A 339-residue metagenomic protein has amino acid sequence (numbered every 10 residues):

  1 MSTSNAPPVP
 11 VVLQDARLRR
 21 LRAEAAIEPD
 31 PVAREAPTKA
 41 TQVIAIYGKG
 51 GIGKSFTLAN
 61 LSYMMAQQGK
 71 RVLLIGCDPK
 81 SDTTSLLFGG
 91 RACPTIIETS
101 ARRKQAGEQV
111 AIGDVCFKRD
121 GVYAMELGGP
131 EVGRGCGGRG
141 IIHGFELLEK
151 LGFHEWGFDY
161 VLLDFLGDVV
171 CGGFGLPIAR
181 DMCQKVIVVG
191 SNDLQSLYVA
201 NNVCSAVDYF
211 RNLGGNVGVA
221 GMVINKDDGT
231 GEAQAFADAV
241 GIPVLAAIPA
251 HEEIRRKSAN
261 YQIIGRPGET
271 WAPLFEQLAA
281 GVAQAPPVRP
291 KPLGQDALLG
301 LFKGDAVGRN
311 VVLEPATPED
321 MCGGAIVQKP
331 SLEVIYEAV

Functional and structural regions predicted by a protein language model:
M1-D30, R34, Y209-V339: C-terminal lobe/tail of nucleotide-utilizing enzymes
M1-I52, F56-L73, K80, A106-V110: Extreme N-terminal, non-catalytic leader segments that precede Walker-type/kinase nucleotide-binding cores
P10-Q14, Q67, K150-W156, Y160 (+2 more regions): Conserved catalytic-core segment of NTP-binding enzymes
V32-A33, A111-D114, F174-P177: Short beta-strand/turn micro-motifs at beta-sheet edges
A40-I44, Q67-R71, C77-F165, V169-V170 (+1 more regions): Nucleotide-state-sensitive switch-loop elements of NTP-binding domains
T57, T84-F88, F174-G175, A200 (+1 more regions): Short acidic, glycine/serine/threonine-rich loops at helix termini
Y63, S81, Y123, I142 (+6 more regions): Solvent-exposed alpha-helical segments within well-ordered globular domains of core cellular machineries
P79, G137-G140, G144, V170 (+5 more regions): Helical mechanochemical/support elements of P-loop NTPase systems and associated helical scaffolds
